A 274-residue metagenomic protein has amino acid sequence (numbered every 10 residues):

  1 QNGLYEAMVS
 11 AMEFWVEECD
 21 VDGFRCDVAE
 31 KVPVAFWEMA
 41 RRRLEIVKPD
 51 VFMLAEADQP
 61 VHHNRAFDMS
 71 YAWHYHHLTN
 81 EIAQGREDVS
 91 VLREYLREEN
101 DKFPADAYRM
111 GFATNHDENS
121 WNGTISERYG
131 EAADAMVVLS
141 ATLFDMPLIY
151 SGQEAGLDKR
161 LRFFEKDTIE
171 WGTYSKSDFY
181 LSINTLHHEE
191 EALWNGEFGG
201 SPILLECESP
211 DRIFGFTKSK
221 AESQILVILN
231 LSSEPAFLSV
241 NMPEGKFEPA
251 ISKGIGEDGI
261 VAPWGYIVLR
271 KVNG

Functional and structural regions predicted by a protein language model:
Q1-C19: An active-site-proximal structural segment forming one wall of the substrate-binding cleft that immediately precedes
A11, E17, D27-R109, L139 (+3 more regions): Active-site-proximal helices and loops of the catalytic beta/alpha 8
V21-D22, K48-V51, D145-P147: Loop/turn elements at helix/coil->beta-strand transitions in domains of secreted/extracellular proteins
D22, E30-P33, D58-V61, N115-N119 (+3 more regions): Short, solvent-exposed loop/turn segments at secondary-structure junctions
A107-S175: Aromatic/acidic polysaccharide-binding cleft in carbohydrate-active enzymes
L205-N241: Carbohydrate-binding surface patches
M242-G254: Solvent-exposed beta-hairpin/edge-strand motifs
E257-G274: C-terminal beta-strand-rich structural cap/linker in extracellular carbohydrate-active enzymes
